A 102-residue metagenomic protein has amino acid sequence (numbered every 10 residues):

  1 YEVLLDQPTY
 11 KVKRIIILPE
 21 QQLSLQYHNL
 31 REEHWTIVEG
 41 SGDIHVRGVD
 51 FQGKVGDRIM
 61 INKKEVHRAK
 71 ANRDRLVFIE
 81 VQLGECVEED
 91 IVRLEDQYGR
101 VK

Functional and structural regions predicted by a protein language model:
Y1-E32, V81: A short glycine-rich, His/Asp/Glu-containing loop-to-beta-strand
R14, H34, D43, R58 (+1 more regions): Short, surface-exposed charged micro-motifs
P19-Q21, L30-R31, V49, E65 (+1 more regions): A generic "binding-loop/recognition-motif" signal
L23, V49-F51, D90-V92: Short beta-strand segments
N29-G48: Glycine- and acidic-residue-biased ligand/ion/polar-headgroup-sensing regions
R47-V66: Short acidic-glycine-tyrosine-enriched beta hairpin
R68-K102: Double-stranded beta-helix
